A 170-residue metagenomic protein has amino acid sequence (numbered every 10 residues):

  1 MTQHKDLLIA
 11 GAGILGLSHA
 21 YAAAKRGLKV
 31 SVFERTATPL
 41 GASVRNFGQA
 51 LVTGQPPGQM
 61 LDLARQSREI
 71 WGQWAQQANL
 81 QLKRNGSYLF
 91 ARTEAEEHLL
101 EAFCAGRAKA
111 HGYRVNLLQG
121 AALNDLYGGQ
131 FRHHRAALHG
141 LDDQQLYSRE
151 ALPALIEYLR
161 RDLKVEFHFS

Functional and structural regions predicted by a protein language model:
T2-L15, S31: Beta1/beta-strand and adjacent pyrophosphate-binding region of the FAD-binding site in flavoprotein oxidoreductases
A20, A24, Y158: Gly/Ala-rich phosphate-binding loop of Rossmann-like dinucleotide-binding domains, activating on the conserved
A24-V44: Glycine-rich FAD pyrophosphate-binding loop
R26-L28, H111, R161-L163: Conserved dinucleotide-binding and phosphotransfer motif residues
F47-L126: Dinucleotide-binding Rossmann-like beta1-alpha1 core, especially the glycine-rich loop that anchors the ADP
S87, R135-A137: Short hydrophobic/aromatic beta-strand or adjacent loop that forms the aromatic wall/cage of a ligand/substrate-binding
L138-S170: Helical element adjacent to the flavin cofactor pocket in flavoenzyme catalytic cores
